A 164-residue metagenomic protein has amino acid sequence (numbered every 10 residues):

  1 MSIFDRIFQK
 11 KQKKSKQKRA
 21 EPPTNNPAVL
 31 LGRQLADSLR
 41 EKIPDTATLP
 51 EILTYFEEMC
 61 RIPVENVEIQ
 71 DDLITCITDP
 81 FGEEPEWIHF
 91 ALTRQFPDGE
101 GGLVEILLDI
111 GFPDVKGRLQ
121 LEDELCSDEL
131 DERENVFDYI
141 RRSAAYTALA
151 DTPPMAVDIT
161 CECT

Functional and structural regions predicted by a protein language model:
M1, P22, T46, L73-C76 (+3 more regions): A detector of low-complexity, intrinsically disordered, Ser/Thr/Gly/Pro/Ala-rich segments
M1-K13: Polybasic, Ser/Thr-rich amphipathic helices
I3, K16, L39, C76-I77 (+3 more regions): Compositionally biased regions
K10-L30: N-terminal intrinsically disordered, low-complexity tails
P22, L30, Q34, S38 (+4 more regions): Short stretches within intrinsically disordered, low-complexity N-terminal or propeptide regions
A28-T78: Negatively charged, low-complexity tracts enriched in Asp/Glu with abundant Ser/Thr
E57-F112: Amphipathic, interaction-prone secondary-structure segments
E100-L103, G111-T164: Ampiphathic alpha-helical segments that act as solvent-exposed interaction surfaces
